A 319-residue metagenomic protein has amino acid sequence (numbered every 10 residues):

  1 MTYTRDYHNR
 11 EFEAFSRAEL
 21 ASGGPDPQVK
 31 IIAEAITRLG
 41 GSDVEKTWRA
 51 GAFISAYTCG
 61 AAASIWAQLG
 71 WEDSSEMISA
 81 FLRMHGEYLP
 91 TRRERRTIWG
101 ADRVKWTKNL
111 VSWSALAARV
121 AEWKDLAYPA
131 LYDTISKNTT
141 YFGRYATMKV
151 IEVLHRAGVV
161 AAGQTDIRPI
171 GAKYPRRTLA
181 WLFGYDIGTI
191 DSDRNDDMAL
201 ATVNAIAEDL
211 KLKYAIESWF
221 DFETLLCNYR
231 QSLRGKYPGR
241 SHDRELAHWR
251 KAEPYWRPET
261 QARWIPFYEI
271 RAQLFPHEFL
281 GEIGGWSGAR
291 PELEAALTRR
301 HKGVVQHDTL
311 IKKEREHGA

Functional and structural regions predicted by a protein language model:
M1-L39, L116, V120-L131, M148 (+1 more regions): C-terminal accessory module of base-excision DNA glycosylases/AP lyases that mediates lesion recognition and DNA
M1-R93, H317: N-terminal polyanion-binding entry modules of DNA glycosylases/AP lyases and select other DNA-binding proteins
G51, D102-W113, V203, L225-C227 (+1 more regions): Generic hydrophobic, helix-prone segments enriched in Leu/Val/Ile
F53-T58, T139, L154, L179-F183: Generic structural signal for hydrophobic core residues of well-folded globular domains
S79-T97, E208-T224: Charged/polar, low-hydrophobicity segments characteristic of intrinsically disordered regions and flexible loops
P90-T140: Helix-hairpin-helix/helix-loop-helix acidic hairpins
